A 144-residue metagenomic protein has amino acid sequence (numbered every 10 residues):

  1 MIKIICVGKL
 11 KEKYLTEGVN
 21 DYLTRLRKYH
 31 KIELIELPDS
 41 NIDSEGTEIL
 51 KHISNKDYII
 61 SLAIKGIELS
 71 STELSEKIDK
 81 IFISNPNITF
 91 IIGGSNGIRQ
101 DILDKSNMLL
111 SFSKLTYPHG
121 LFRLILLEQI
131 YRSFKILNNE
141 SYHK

Functional and structural regions predicted by a protein language model:
M1-I2, T16-V19, E33, K51-N55 (+4 more regions): Positively charged, solvent-exposed patches that mediate nucleic-acid binding
M1-Y22, L26: N-terminal beta1-alpha1 ligand-phosphate binding loop
I4, I60, G93, L126: Conserved RecA-like P-loop NTPase ATPase core
L10, I64-I67, G94-G97, L115: Short glycine-rich anion-binding loops that position phosphate/pyrophosphate groups of nucleotides and phosphorylated
Y14-L15, S70, I98, P118-H119: Secondary-structure boundary/capping motif
T16-N20, G46, S71-S75, L103 (+1 more regions): Conserved strand-to-helix beginnings and helix N-cap segments that scaffold or border functional pockets
Y29-T89: S-adenosyl-L-methionine/SAH cofactor-binding core of RNA-modifying enzymes
D101-K144: Structured adenosyl-cofactor binding patch, chiefly the S-adenosyl-L-methionine
